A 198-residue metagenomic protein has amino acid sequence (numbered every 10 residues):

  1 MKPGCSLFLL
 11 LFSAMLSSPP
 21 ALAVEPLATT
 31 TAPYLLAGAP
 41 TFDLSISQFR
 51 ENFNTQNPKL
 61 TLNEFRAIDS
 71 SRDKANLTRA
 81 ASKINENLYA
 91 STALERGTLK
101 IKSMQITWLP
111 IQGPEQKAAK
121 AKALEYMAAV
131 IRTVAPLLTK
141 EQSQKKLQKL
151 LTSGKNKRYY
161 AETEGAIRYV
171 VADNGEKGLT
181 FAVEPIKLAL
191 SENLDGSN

Functional and structural regions predicted by a protein language model:
M1-F8: Bacterial N-terminal signal peptides that target proteins for export
L22-Q112: N-terminal leader/targeting segments
N57-L94, P136-N174: A cross-family detector of function-defining hotspots
A93-T152: Long, charged/polar, surface-exposed segments that mediate recognition or autoinhibition
L99-K102, G175-L179: Residues at beta-strand starts and edge strands
Q105-T107, R168, T180-A182: Ser/Thr- (and often Asn-) enriched beta-sheet segments in non-cytosolic proteins
K177-N198: Short, low-complexity, Pro/Ser/Thr/Gly-rich segments in the mature regions of secreted, periplasmic
